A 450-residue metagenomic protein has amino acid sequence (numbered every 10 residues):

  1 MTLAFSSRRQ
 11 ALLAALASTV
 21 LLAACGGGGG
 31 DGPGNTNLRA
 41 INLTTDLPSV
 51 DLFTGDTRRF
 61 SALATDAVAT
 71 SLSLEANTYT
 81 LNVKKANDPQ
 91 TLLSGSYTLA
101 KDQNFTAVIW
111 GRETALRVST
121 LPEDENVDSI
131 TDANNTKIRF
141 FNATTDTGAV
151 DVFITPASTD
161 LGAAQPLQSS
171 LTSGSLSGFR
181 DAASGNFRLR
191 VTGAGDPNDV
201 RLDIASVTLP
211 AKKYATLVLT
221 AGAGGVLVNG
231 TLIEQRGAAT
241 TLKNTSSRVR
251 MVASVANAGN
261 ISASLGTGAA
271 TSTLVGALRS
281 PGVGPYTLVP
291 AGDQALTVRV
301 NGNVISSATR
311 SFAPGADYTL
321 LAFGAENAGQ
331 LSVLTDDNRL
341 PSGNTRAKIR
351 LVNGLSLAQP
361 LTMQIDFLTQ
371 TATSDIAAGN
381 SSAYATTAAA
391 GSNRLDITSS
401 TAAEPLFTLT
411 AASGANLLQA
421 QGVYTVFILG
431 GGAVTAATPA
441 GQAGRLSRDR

Functional and structural regions predicted by a protein language model:
T2-L13: Bacterial N-terminal signal peptides that target proteins for export
L13-T19: Sec-dependent N-terminal signal peptides
L21-A24: C-terminal motif of bacterial Sec signal peptides marking the signal peptidase cleavage site
G26-R450: Intrinsically disordered, low-complexity polar regions and short flexible loop motifs
